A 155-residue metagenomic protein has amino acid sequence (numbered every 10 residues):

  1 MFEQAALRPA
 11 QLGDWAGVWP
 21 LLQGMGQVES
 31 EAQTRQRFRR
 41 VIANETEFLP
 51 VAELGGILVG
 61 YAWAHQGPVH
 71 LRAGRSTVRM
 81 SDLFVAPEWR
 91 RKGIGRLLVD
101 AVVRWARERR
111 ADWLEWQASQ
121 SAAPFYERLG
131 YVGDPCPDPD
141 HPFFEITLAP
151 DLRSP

Functional and structural regions predicted by a protein language model:
Q4-V18: A short beta-loop-alpha structural element at the N-terminal edge of CoA-dependent acyl/N-acetyltransferase catalytic
W19-A32: Helix-loop element at the rim of GNAT/NAT acetyltransferase active sites that forms part of the acceptor-substrate
E29-L49: Active-site rim helix/loop that mediates acceptor-substrate recognition in acyltransferases
V51, I57-Q66, R79, F84: Conserved beta-strand in the GNAT
G67-M80, R90, C136, D140: A conserved beta-turn-beta hairpin within the catalytic core of GNAT-like acetyltransferases that forms part
M80, W113-Q117: Conserved hydrophobic beta-strand within the GNAT/NAT acetyltransferase core sheet that lines the active-site cleft
W89, G93-A101: Conserved acetyl-CoA pyrophosphate-binding loop and the N-cap/start of the following alpha-helix in GNAT-like
R96, E108, S119-I146: Conserved active-site alpha-helix within GNAT-family acetyltransferase domains
